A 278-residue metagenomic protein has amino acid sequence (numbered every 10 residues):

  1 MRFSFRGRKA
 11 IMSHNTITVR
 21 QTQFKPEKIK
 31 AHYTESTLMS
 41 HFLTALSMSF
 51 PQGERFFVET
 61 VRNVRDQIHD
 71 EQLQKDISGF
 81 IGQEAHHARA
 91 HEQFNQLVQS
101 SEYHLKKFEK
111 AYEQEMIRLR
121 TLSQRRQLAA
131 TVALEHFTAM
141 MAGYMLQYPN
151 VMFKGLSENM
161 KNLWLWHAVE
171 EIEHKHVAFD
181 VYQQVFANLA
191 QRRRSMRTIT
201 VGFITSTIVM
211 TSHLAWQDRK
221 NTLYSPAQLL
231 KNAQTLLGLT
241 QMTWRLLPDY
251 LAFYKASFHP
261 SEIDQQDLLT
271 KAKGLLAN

Functional and structural regions predicted by a protein language model:
F3-N278: Non-heme di-metal
